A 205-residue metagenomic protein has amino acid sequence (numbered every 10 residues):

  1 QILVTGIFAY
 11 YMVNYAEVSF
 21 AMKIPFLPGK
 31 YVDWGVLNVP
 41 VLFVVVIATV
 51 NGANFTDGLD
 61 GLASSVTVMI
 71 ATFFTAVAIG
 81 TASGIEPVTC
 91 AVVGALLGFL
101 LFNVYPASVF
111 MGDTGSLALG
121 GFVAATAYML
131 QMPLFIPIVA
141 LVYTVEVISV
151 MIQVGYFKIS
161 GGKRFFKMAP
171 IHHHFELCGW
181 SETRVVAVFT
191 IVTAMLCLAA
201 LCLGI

Functional and structural regions predicted by a protein language model:
Q1-F110, T114-T144: "…together with the soluble PPM/PP2C metallo-phosphatase catalytic core" -> "…together with the soluble PPM/PP2C
M12-V13, V77, A125, M132-L134 (+4 more regions): Surface-exposed beta-strand edges and their flanking turn/coil or helix-capping segments
N14-Y15, S160, T193: Generic alpha-helical secondary structure signal
F20-A21, M151-T183: Cytosolic, membrane-interface loops and tails of multi-pass inner-membrane proteins
W34, G155-K158, A199-L201, I205: A short, structure-level motif marking secondary-structure boundaries and short turns
I138, K167, V185-V188: Conserved active-site loop/cleft motifs that coordinate metal ions or position small ligands
V145-V150: Alpha-helical transmembrane segments of helical membrane proteins, especially in multi-pass transport, channel
E182-L203: Final/C-terminal transmembrane alpha-helix of multipass membrane proteins
